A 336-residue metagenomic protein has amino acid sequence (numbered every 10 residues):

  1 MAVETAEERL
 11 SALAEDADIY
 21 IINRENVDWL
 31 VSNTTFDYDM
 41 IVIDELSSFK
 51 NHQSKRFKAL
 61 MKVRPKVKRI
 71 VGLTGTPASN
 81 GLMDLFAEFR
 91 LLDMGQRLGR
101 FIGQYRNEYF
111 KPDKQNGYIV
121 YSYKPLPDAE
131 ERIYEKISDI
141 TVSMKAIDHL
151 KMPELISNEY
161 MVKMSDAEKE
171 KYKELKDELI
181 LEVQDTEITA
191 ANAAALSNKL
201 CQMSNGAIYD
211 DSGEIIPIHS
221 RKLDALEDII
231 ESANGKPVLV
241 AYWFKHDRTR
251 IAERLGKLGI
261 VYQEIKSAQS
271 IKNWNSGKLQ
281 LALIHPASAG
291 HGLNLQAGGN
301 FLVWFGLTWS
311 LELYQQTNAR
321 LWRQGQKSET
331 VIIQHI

Functional and structural regions predicted by a protein language model:
M1-E4, R97-F101, P237-L239, A252 (+1 more regions): Conserved RecA-like helicase motor-core motifs
A6-M40: Conserved helix/coil segment N-terminal to the catalytic DExD/H
I21-N26, T35-D37, K55-K68, R97-G235 (+1 more regions): Inter-lobe coupling linker of SF2 helicases/translocases
N23, R248, I260-I336: Conserved RecA-like P-loop NTPase helicase motor core
L30, S48-H52, S79-N80, L311 (+1 more regions): Catalytic P-loop NTPase motifs of RecA-like helicase/translocase cores
D44-E45: Walker B catalytic acidic pair
V67-L82, R90: Conserved helicase ATPase motor motifs in RecA-like P-loop NTPase domains
L85-F101, N300-W304: A short helix-turn-beta junction within AAA+ P-loop NTPase domains corresponding to the substrate/partner-engaging
